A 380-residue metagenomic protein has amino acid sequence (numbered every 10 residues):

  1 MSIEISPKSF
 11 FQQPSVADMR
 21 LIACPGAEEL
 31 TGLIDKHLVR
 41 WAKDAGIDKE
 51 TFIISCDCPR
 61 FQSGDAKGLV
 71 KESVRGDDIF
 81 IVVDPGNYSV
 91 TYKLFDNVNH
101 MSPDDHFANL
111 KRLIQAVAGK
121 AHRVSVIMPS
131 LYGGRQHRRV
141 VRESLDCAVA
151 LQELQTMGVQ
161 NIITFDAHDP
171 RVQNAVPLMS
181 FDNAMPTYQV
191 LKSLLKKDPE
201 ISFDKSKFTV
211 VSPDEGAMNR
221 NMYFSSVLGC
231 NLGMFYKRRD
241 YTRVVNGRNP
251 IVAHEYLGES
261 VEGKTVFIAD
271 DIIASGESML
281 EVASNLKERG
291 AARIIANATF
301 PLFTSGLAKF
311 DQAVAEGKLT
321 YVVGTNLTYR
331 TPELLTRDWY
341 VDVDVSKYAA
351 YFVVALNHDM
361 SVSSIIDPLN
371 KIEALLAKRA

Functional and structural regions predicted by a protein language model:
M1-A380: PRPP-associated nucleotide enzymes
